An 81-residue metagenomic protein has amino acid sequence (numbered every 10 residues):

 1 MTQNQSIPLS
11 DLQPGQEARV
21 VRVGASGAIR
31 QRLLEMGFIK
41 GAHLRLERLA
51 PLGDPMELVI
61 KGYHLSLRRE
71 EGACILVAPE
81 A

Functional and structural regions predicted by a protein language model:
M1-R22, A81: SH3-family beta-barrel domains
P14-E70: Amphipathic, hydrophobic secondary-structure cores in small proteins
A73-A81: Glycine- and charge-enriched low-complexity intrinsically disordered segments
